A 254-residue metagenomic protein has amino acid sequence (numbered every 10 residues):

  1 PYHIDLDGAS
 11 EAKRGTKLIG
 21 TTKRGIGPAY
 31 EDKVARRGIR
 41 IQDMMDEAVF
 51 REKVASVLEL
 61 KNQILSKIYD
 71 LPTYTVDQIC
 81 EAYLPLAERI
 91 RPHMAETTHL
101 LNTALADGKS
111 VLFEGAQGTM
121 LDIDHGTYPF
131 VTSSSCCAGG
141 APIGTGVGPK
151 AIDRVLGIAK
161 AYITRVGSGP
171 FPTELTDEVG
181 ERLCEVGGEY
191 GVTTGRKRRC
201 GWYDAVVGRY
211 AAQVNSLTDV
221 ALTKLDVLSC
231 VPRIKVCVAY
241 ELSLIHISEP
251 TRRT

Functional and structural regions predicted by a protein language model:
P1-L100, A104, V111: Internal alpha/beta core interface subdomains
Y2-D7, V34-R36, D122-G126, V131-S133 (+2 more regions): Short acidic, glycine/serine/threonine-rich loops at helix termini
G25, F113-E114, T223-K224: Short beta-strand segments
R91-C136, T145: Acidic catalytic cores of enzymes that act on phosphate-bearing nucleotides/polynucleotides
A116-T119, H125-G126, Y162-I163, C200 (+4 more regions): Short, glycine-/Ser/Thr-/acidic-enriched flexible segments
T127-K197: A conserved active-site cap/scaffold subdomain adjacent to cofactor or substrate pockets
I245-T254: Single conserved hydrophobic/aromatic residue that forms the stacking wall/gate of nucleotide- or nucleobase-binding
